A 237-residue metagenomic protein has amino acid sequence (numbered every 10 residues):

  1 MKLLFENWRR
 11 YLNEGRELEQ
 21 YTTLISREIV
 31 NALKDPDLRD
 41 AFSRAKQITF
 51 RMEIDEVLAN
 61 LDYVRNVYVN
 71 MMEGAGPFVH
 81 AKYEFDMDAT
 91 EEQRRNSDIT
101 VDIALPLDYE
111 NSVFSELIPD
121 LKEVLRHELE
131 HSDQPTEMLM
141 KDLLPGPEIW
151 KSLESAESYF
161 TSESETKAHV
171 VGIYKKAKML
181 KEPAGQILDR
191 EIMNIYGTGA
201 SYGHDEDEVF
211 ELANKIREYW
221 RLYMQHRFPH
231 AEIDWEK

Functional and structural regions predicted by a protein language model:
M1-R16: Short acidic, low-complexity intrinsically disordered linear motifs used for protein-protein interactions
E17-I99: Auxiliary, metal-adjacent structural segments of Zn-dependent hydrolase domains
S26-E28, K46, L153-T166, V170-K237: Long, well-structured alpha-helical subdomains associated with metal-dependent extracellular/ecto-lumenal hydrolases
L38-A41, V113-F114, S201-G203: Charged, low-complexity interaction regions
G76-P119, S132-T136: Active-site scaffold of zinc-dependent metalloenzymes
P119, P135-S162: Post-HEXXH active-site segment of zinc metalloproteases
D120-E128: Short alpha-helical catalytic segment bearing the HExxH-like zincin motif of zinc-dependent metalloproteases
V124, M138-M140, T166, A177: Catalytic phosphate/metal-binding cores of nucleic-acid and nucleotide-processing enzymes, i.e., regions that mediate
